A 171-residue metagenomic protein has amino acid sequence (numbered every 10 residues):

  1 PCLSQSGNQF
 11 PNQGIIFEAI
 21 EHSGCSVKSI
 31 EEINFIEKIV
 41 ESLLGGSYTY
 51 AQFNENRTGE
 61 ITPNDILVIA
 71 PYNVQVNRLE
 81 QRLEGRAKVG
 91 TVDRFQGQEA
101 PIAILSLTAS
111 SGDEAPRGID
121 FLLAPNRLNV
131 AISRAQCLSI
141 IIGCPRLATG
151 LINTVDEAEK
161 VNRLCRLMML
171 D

Functional and structural regions predicted by a protein language model:
P1-Q81: Conserved helicase/translocase motor-coupling segment
Q5-Q9, R57-E60, D93-G97, N129-R134: A general structural signal for short secondary-structure junctions and capping/turn motifs
S26-V27, N77-L79, Q98-A100, S111-P116 (+1 more regions): Switch/connector loops and helix/strand junctions flanking conserved nucleotide-binding motifs in nucleotide-processing
E60, A87, D120-A124: Short, glycine/acidic-rich beta->alpha junctions
A70-V74, V89-Q96: Conserved helicase motor
R82-G85, A135: Short, structured coil segments at secondary-structure junctions
G90, Q96-S110, V130, L138-I142: A short beta-strand element within the Helicase C-terminal
G112-D171: Helicase C-terminal subdomain and adjacent C-terminal extension
